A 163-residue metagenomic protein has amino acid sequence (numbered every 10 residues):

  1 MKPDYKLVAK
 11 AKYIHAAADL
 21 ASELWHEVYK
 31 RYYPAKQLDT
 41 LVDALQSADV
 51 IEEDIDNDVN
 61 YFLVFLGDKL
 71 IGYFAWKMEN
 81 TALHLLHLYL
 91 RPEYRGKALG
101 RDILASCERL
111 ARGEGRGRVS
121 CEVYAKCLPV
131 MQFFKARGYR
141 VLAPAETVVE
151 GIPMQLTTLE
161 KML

Functional and structural regions predicted by a protein language model:
M1-K2: Basic/polar N-terminal segments that are highly enriched at the extreme N-terminus, encompassing both cleavable
Y5-E93, L104-S106, L110, E114 (+2 more regions): Acetyl-CoA-dependent GNAT
A48, L128-M131: Short, surface-exposed alpha-helical segments at coil->helix boundaries
L90, Y124-A125: Short amphipathic helical patch at the helix-1/turn junction of helix-turn-helix
A98: Conserved G/P- and acidic residue-centered "switch" motifs that form tight phosphate/ATP-binding loops in soluble
R101: Residues forming the Rossmann-fold NAD(P)(H) cofactor-binding site
A111-V123: Conserved GNAT acetyl-CoA-binding A-motif
S120-Y124, M131, K135, R140-L156: Conserved catalytic-core motifs of GNAT/GCN5-like acyltransferases
